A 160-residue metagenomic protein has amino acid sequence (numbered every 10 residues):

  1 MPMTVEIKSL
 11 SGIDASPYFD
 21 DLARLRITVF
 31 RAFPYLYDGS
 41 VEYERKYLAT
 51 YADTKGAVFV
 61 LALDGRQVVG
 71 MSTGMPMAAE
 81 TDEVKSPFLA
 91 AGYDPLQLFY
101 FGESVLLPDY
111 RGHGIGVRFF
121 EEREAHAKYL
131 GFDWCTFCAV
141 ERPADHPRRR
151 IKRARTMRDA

Functional and structural regions predicted by a protein language model:
M1-D20, R24, T28: Conserved N-terminal entry element of GNAT/NAT acetyltransferase domains
I27-L48: Conserved GNAT-fold acetyl-CoA-binding loop/helix
A49-L61, M77-D82: A short helix-loop-beta-strand connector motif used in the catalytic cores of GNAT acetyltransferases and, in some
A57-S72: Conserved beta-hairpin
S72-S104: Conserved acyl-donor/pantetheine-binding loop and adjacent beta-alpha core of acyl/acetyltransferases and related
L98-F101, A127-R150: Conserved GNAT acetyl-CoA-binding A-motif
E103-L106, G112-Y129: Conserved acetyl-CoA-binding loop-helix of GNAT-fold acetyltransferases
